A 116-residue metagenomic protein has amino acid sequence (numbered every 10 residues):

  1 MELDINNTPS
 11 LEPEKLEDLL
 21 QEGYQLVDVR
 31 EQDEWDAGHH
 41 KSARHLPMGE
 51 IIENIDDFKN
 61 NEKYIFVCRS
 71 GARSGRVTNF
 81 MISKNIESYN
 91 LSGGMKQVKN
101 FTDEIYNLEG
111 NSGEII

Functional and structural regions predicted by a protein language model:
M1-Q25, Q32-K63, S74-I116: Rhodanese-like catalytic fold shared by cysteine-dependent sulfurtransferases and DSP/PTP-type phosphatases
V67: Short, surface-exposed ligand- or partner-binding patches at beta-edge/loop junctions that are enriched in aromatics
